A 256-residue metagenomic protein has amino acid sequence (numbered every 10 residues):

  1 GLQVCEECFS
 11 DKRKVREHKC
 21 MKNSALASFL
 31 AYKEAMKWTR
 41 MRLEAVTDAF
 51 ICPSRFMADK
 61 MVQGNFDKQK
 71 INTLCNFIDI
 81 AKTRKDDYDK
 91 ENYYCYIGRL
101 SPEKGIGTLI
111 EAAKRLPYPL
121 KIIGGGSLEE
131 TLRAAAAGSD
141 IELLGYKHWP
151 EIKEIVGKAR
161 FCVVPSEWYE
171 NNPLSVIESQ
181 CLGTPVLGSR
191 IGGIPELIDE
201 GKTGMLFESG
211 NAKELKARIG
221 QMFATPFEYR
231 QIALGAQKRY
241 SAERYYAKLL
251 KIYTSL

Functional and structural regions predicted by a protein language model:
E6-T83, L143: Donor nucleotide-sugar binding/catalytic pocket of nucleotide-sugar-dependent glycosyltransferases
I51, D86-P117: Conserved donor-binding/catalytic core segment of Leloir-type glycosyltransferases
E130-E154: Nucleotide-activated donor-binding/catalytic signature segment of Leloir-type glycosyltransferases, i.e., the conserved
R160, G183: A short alpha->beta transition loop at the rim of the catalytic pocket in nucleotide-sugar-dependent
P165-L174, P195-E196: Nucleotide-sugar-dependent
V176-I177, I191-G201, M205-L206: Short acidic/histidine- and often glycine-rich active-site loop of Leloir-type glycosyltransferases that engages
P185-G188: Short hydrophobic beta-strand element within catalytic cores of glycosyltransferases and related nucleotide-activated
T203, E214, Q221, F227-A242 (+1 more regions): A short, well-ordered alpha-helix in the C-terminal region of glycosyltransferases
